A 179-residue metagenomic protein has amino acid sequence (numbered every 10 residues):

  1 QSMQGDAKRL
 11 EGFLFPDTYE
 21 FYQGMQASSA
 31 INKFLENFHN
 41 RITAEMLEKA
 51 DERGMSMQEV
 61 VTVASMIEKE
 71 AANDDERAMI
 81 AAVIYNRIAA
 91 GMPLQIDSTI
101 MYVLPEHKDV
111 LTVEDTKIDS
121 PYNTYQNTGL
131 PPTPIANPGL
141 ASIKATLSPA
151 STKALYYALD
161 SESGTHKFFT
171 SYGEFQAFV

Functional and structural regions predicted by a protein language model:
S2-V179: Bacterial extracytoplasmic/cell-wall-associated proteins, especially those involved in peptidoglycan
